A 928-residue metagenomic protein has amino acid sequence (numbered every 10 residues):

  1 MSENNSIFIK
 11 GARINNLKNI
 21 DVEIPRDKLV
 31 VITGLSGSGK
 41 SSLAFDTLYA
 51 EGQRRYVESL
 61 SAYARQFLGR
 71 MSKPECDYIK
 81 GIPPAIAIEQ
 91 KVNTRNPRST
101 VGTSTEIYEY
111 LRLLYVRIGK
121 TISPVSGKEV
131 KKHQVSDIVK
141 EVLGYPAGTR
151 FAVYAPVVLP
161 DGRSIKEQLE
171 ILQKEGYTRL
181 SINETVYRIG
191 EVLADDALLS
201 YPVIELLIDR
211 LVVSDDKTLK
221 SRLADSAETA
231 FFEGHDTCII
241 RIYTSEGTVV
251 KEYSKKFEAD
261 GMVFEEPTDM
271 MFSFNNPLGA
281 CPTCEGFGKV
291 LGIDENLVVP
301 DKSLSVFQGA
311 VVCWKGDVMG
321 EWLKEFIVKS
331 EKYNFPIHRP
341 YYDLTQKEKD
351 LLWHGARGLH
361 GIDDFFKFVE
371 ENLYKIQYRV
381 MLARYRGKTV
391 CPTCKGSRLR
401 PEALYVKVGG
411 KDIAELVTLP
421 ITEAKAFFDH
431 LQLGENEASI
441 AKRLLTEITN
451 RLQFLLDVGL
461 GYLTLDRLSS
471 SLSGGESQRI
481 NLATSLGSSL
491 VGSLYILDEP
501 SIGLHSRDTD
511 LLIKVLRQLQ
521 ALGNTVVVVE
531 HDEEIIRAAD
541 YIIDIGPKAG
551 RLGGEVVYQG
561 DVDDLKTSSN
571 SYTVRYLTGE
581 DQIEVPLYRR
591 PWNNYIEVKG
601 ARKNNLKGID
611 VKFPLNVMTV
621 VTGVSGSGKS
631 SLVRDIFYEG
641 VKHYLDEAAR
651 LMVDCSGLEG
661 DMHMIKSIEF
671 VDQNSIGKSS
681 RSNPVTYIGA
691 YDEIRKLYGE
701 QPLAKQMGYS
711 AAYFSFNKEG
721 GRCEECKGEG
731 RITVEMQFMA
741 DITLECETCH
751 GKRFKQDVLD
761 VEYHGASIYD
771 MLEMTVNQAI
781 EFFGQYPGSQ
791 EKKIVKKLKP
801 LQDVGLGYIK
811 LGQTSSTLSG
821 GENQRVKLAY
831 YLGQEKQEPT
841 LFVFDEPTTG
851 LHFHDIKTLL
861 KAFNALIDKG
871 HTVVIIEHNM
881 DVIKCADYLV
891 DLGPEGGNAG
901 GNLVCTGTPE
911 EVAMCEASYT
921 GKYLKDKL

Functional and structural regions predicted by a protein language model:
M1-L928: Conserved phosphate-binding elements of NTP-dependent enzyme cores
